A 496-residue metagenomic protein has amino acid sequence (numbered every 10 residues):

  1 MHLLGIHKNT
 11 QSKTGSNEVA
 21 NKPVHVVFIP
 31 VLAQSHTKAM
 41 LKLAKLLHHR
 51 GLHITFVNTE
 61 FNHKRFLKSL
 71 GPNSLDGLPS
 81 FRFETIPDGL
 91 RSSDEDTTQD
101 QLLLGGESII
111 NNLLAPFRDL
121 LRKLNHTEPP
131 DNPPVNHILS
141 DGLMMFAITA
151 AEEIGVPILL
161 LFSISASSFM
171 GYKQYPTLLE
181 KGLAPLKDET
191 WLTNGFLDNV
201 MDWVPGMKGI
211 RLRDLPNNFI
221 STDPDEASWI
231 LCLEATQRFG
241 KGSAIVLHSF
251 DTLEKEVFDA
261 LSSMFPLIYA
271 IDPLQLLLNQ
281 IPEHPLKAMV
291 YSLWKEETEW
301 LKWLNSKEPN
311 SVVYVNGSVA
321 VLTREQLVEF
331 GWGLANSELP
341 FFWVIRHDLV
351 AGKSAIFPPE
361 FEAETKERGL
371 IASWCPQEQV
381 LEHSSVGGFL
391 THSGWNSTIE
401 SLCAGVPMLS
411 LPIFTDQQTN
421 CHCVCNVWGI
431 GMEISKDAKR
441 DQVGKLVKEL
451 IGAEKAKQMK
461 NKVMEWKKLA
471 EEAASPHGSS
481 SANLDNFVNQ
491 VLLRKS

Functional and structural regions predicted by a protein language model:
H2-V312, N316-S496: Glycosyltransferase specificity loop/lid
